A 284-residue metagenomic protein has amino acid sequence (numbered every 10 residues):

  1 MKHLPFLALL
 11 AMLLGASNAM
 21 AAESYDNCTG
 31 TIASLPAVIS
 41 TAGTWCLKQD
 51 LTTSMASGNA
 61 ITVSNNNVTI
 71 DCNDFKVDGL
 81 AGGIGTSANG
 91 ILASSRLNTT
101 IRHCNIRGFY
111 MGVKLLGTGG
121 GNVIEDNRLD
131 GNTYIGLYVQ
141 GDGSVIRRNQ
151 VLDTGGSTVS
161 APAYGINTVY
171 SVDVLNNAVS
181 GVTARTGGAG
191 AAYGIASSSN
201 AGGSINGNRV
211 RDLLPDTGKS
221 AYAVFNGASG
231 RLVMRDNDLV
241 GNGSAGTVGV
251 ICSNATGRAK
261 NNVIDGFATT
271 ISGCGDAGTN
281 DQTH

Functional and structural regions predicted by a protein language model:
M1-L4: Positively charged n-region of N-terminal signal peptides that target proteins for export
L7-A16: Bacterial N-terminal signal peptides
M20-G83, S95-L97: N-terminal, post-signal-peptide segments of secreted/periplasmic proteins
N27-T29, L47, I251-S253, G273-G275: Sequence contexts marking disulfide-bonded cysteines in secreted/extracellular proteins
T44, K48-Q49, N67-K76, L97-G108 (+8 more regions): Right-handed parallel beta-helix
A56-I61, G83-L92, G108-L116, G131-Y138 (+5 more regions): Extracellular beta-strand/beta-solenoid scaffold signature
